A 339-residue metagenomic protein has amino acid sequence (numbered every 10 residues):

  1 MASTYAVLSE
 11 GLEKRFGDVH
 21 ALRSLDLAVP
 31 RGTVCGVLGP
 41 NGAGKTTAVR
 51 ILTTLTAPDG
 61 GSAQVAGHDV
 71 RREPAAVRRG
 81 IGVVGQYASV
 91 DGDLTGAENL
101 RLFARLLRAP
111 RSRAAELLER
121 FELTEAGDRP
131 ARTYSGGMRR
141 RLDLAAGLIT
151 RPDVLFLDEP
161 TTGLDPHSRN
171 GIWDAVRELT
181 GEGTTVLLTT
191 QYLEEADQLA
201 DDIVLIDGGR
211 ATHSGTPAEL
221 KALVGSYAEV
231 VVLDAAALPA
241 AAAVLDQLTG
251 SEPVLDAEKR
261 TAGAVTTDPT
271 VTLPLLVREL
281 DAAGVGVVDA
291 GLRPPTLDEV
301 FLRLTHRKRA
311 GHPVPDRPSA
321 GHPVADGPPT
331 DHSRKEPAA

Functional and structural regions predicted by a protein language model:
S3, P269-A339: C-terminal coupling/interaction segments
T4-S9, K14-G208, H213: ABC transporter nucleotide-binding domains
E10, V231, D256, G291-R293: Solvent-exposed beta-strand sheet faces enriched in polar/charged residues
K14, L27, V230-L233, A264 (+1 more regions): Preference for bulky hydrophobic residues occupying beta-strand positions in well-ordered beta-sheet regions
G82, R108, D143, I149 (+4 more regions): A generic structural signal for secondary-structure junctions that act as hinges or helix/strand caps at the edges
W173-T267: ABC transporter nucleotide-binding domain
